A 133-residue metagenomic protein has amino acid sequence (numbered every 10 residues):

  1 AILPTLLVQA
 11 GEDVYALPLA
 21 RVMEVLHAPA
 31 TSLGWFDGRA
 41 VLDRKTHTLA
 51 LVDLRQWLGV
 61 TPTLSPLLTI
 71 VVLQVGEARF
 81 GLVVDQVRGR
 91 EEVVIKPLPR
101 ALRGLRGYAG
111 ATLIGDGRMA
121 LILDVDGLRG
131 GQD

Functional and structural regions predicted by a protein language model:
A1-D133: Conserved secondary-structure micro-motifs at functional edges
